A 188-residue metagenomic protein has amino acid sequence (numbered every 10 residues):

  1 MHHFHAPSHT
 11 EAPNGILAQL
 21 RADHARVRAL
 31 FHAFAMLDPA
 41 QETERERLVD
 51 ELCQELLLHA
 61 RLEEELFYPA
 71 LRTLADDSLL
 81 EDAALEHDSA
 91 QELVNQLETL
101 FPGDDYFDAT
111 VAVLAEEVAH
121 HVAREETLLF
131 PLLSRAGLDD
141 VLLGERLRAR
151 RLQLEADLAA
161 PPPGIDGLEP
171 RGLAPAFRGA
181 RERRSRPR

Functional and structural regions predicted by a protein language model:
M1-R188: Small-residue-biased structural context
